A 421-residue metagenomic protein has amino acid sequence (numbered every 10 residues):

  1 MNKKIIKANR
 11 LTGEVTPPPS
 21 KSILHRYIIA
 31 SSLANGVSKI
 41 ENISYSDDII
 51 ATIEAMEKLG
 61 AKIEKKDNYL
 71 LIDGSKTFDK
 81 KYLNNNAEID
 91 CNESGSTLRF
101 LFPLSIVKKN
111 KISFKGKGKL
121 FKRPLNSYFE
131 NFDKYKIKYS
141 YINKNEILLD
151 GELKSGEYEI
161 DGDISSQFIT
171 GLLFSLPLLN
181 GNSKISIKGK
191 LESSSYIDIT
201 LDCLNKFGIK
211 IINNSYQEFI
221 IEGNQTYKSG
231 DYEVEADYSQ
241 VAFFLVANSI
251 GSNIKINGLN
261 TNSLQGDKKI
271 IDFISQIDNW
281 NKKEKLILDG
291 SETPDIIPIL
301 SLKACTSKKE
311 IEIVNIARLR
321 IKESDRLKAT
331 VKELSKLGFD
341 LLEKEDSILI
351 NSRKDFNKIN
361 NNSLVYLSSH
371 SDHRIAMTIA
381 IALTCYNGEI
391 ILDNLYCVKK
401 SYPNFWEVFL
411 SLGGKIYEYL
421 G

Functional and structural regions predicted by a protein language model:
M1-G421: Short, structured segments at the rim of ligand-binding sites
